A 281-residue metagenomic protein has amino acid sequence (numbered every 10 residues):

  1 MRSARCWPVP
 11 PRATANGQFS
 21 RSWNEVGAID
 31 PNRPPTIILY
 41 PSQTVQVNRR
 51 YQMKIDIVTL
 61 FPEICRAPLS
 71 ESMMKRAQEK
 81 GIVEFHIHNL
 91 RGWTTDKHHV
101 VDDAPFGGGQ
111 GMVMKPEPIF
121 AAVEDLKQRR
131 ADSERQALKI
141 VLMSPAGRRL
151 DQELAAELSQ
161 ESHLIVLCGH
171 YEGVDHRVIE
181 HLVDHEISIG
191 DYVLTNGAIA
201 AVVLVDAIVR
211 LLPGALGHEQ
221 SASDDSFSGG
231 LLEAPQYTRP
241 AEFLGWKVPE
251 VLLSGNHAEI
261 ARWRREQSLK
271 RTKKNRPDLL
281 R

Functional and structural regions predicted by a protein language model:
R2, M114, P118, I199-A207: Short amphipathic alpha-helical face segments that pack within enzyme cores and frequently flank/anchor catalytic
R2-D30, T36: RNA-contacting regions in translation and RNA-metabolism proteins, encompassing KH/S1 modules where present
E25-G27, P31-Q52: Short, Lys/Arg-enriched N-terminal segments with co-localized hydrophobic residues within the first ~10-30 amino acids
Y51-R129, H257-K274, D278-L279: N-terminal nucleotide/polyanion-binding subdomain common to many enzyme families
D56-V58, H86-H88, V141, L164-I165 (+1 more regions): Hydrophobic/aromatic beta-strand patches that form the interior of the parallel beta-sheet core in alpha/beta enzyme
K115-H170: S-adenosyl-L-methionine/SAH cofactor-binding core of RNA-modifying enzymes
V174, V178-D225: Structured adenosyl-cofactor binding patch, chiefly the S-adenosyl-L-methionine
I199, L211-E250: Internal, active-site/partner-interface "lid" segment
